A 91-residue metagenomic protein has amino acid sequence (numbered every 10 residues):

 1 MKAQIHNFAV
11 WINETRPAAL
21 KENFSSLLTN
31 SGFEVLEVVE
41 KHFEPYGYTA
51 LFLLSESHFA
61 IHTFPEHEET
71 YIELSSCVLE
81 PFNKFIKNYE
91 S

Functional and structural regions predicted by a protein language model:
M1-S91: Polybasic/polar functional segments that serve as interface/processing modules
